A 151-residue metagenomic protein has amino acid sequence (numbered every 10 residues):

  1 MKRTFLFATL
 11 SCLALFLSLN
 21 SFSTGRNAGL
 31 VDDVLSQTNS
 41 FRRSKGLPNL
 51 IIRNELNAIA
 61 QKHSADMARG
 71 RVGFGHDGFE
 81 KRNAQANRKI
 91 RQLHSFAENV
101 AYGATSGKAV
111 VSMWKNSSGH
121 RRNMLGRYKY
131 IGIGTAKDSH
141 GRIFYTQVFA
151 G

Functional and structural regions predicted by a protein language model:
M1-A8: Bacterial N-terminal signal peptides that target proteins for export
A8-S18: Bacterial N-terminal signal peptides
L19-G151: Functional surface patches built around histidine and acidic residues
